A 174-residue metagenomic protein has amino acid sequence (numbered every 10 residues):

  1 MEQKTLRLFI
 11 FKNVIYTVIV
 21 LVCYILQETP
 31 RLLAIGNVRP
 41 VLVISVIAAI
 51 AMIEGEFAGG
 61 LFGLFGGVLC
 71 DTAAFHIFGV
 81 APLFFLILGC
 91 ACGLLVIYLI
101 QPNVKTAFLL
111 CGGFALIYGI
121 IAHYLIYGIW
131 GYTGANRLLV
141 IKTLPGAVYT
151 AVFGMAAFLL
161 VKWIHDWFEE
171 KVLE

Functional and structural regions predicted by a protein language model:
M1-E174: Terminal, non-globular segments
